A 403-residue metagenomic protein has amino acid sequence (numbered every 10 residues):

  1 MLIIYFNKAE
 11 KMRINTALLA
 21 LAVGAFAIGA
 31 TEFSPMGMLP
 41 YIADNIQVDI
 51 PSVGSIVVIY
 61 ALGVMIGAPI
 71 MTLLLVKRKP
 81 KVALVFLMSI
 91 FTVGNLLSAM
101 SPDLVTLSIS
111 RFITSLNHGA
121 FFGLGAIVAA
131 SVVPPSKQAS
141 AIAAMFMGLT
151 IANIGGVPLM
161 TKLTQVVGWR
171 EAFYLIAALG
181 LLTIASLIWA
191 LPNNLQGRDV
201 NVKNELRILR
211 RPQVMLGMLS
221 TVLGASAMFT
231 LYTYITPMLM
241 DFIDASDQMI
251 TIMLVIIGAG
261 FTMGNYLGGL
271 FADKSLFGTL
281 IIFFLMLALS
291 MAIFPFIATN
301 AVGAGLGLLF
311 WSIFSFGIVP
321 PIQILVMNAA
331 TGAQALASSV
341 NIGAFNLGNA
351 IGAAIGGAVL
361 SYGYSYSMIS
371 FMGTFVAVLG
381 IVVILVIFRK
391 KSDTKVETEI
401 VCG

Functional and structural regions predicted by a protein language model:
Q47, K79, M100-T106, I297-A298: Helix-breaking motifs and short loop linkers at transmembrane-helix boundaries and internal kinks in secondary membrane
A68-K79, G264-L276, L360-S361: Helix-to-loop junctions at the C-terminal end of transmembrane segments in multipass secondary transporters
I90, G94-L97, V105-T114, V302-F310: Paired small-residue
T106, P135-Q138, A143-W189, Y234 (+1 more regions): Helix-loop-helix hairpin linking two adjacent transmembrane segments in secondary transporters
S110-G148: Cytoplasmic helix-loop-helix junction between adjacent transmembrane helices in 12-TM secondary transporters
F121-V133, G317-A330: Intracellular juxtamembrane helix-capping segments at the cytosolic ends of symmetry-related transmembrane helices
A177-G197, V383-F388: C-terminal membrane-cytosol helix-exit motif in multi-pass small-molecule transporters
G278-I322: C-terminal transmembrane helical hairpin of 12-TM major facilitator-type secondary transporters
